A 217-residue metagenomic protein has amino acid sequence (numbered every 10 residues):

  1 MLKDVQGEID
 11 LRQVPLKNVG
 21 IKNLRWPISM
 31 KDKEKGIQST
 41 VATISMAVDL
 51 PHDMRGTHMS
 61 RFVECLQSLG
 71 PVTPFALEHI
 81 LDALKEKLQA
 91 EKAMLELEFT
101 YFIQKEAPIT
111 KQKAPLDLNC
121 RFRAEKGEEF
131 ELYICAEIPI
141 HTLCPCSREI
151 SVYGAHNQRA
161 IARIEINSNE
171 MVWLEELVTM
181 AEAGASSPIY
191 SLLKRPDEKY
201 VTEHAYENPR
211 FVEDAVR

Functional and structural regions predicted by a protein language model:
M1-R217: N-terminal intrinsically disordered, cationic/polar leader segments that include organellar targeting peptides
